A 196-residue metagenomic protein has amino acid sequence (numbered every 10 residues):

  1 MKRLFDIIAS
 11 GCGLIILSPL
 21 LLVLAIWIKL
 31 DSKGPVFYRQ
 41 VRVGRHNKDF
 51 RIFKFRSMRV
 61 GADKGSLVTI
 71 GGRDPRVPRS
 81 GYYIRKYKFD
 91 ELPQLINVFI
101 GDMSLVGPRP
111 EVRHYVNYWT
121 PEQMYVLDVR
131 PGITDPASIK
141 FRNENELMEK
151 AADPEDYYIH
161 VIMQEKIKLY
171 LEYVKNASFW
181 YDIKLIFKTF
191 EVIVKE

Functional and structural regions predicted by a protein language model:
M1-G61, Y173-E196: A hydrophobic, helix-centered structural microdomain
I7, D128-E196: C-terminal terminal-structure detector
I7-G13, F50, R59-A62, D90-N97 (+2 more regions): Short low-complexity stretches enriched in small and charged residues
S10, A25, Y38, P78-Y82 (+2 more regions): Positions in alpha-helical segments
C12, T69, G81-I84, E172: Generic anion/oxyanion-binding catalytic loop in active/binding sites
L22-I26, V41, Y115, T120-D128 (+1 more regions): Intrinsically disordered, low-complexity boundary segments flanking structured domains
Y38-R76, A137-M163: Short, glycine-rich, amphipathic interfacial segments at transmembrane boundaries or analogous
G71-A137, K184-I186: A short, structured surface patch at a secondary-structure boundary
